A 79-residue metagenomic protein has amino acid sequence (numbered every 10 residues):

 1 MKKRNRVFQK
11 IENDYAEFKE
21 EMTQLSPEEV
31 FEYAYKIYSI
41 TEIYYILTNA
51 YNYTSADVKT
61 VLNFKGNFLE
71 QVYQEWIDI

Functional and structural regions predicted by a protein language model:
M1-I79: Acidic interaction surfaces
